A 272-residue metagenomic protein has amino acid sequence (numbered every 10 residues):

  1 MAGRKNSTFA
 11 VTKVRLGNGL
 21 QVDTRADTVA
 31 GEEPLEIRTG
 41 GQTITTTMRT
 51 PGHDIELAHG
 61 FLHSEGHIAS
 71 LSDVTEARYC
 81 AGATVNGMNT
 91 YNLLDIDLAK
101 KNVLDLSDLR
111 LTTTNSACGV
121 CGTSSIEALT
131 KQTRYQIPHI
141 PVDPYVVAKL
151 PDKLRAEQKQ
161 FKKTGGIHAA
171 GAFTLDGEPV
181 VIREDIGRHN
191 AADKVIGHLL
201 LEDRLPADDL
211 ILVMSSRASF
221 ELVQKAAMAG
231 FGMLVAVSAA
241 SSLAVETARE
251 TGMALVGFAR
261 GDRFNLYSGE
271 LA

Functional and structural regions predicted by a protein language model:
M1-A170, T174-L175, P179-I182: Intrinsically disordered, low-complexity regions enriched in acidic/Ser/Thr/Pro/Gln residues
P34, H53, I196, V223 (+1 more regions): Short glycine-/small-residue-rich flexible loop motifs, especially phosphate/cofactor-binding loops
G52-D54, L62-H63, I186-G187, I196-L200 (+3 more regions): Short, solvent-exposed amphipathic alpha-helical segments in soluble enzyme and RNA/protein-processing domains
L109, A239, L243-A272: C-terminal binding/interaction regions
S125, V146, L150, G166 (+5 more regions): General structural feature for long, well-ordered alpha-helical segments within catalytic domains of soluble enzymes
Q160-S216: Glycine- and Gly-Pro-enriched alpha-helical subdomains that act as flexible, kink-prone "lid/hinge" or packing modules
D203-A240, A248: Extracellular/luminal Protease-associated
